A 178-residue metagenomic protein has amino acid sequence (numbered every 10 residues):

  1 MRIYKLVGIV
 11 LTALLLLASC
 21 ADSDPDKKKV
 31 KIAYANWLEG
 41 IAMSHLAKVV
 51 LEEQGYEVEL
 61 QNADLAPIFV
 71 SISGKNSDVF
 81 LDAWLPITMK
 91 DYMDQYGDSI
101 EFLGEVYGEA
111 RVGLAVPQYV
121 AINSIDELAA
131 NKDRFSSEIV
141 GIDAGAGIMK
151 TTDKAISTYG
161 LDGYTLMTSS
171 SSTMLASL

Functional and structural regions predicted by a protein language model:
M1-V7: Bacterial N-terminal signal peptides that target proteins for export
L15-S19: C-terminal motif of bacterial Sec signal peptides marking the signal peptidase cleavage site
A21-S23: Bacterial signal peptide processing site
D26-E39, A47, Y56-Q61, S136-V140: Short, well-ordered beta-strand elements
W37-L38, E59-S71, L166-A176: Short helix-initiation/N-cap motifs at beta->coil->alpha
S44, D64-G97, A176-S177: Pocket-flanking alpha-helical
S77-L81, T151-S177: Ligand-binding pocket segment of bilobal, Venus flytrap-like solute-binding proteins
D98-G145: A conserved helix-loop-strand patch within extracytoplasmic ligand-binding domains of the periplasmic binding
